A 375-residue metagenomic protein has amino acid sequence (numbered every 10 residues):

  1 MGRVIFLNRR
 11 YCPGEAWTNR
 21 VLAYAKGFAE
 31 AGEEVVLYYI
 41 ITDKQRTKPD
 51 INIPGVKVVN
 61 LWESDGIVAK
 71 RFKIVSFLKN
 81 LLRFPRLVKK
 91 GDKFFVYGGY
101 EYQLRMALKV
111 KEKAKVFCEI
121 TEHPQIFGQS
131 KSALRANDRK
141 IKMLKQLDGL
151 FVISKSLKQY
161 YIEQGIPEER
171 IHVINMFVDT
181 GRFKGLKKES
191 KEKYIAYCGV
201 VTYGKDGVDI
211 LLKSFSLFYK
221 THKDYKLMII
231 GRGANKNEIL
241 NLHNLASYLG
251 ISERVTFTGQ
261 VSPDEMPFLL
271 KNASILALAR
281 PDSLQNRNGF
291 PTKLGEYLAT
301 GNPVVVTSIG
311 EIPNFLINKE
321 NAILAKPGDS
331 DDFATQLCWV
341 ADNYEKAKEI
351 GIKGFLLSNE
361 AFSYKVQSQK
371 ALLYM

Functional and structural regions predicted by a protein language model:
I5, F151, K187-F215, L227-M228: Conserved donor-binding/catalytic core segment of Leloir-type glycosyltransferases
A23-K26, L81-K89, L104-M106, C118 (+1 more regions): Membrane-proximal helix-turn-helix segments that form the acceptor-binding/catalytic region of lipid-linked
I41-T42, C198, K226-N241: Glycosyltransferase donor-sugar binding loop
K44-R46, S76-L81, F94-E112, C118-I120 (+2 more regions): An aromatic- and histidine-rich active-site surface loop
S156, F177: Carbohydrate-associated surface elements
G231, I239-P267: Nucleotide-activated donor-binding/catalytic signature segment of Leloir-type glycosyltransferases, i.e., the conserved
R254, F268-N288, N302: Acidic donor-binding loop of glycosyltransferase active sites
L316-K319, I323-S330, W339-Y344: Conserved acidic donor-binding segment of nucleotide-sugar-dependent glycosyltransferases
